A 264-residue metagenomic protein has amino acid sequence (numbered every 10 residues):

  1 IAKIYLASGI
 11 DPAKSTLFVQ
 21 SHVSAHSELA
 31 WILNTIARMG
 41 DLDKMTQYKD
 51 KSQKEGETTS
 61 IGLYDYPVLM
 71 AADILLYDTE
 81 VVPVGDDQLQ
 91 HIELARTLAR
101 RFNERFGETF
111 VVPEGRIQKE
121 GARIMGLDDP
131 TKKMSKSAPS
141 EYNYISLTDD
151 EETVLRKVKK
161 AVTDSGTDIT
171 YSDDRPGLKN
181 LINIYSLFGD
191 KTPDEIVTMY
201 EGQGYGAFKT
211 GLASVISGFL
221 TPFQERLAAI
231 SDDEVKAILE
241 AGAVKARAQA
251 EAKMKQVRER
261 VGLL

Functional and structural regions predicted by a protein language model:
I1-A72, V215, Q224-E225: N-terminal Rossmann-like or analogous alpha/beta NTP/dinucleotide-binding catalytic cores that position adenine
A2, G9, A37-G40, T79 (+2 more regions): A generic secondary-structure signal for well-formed alpha-helical elements
L17-H22, V81-V84, I230-V235: Conserved short loop/turn motifs at secondary-structure junctions
A37-D43, L76-P83, L187-I196: Short helix-capping/linker segments at secondary-structure and domain boundaries
Q53-F102, F106, G126: Internal, conserved structured core segments that host functional sites
Q90, R96-L264: Conserved nucleotide- and phosphate/pyrophosphate-binding catalytic cores in adenylate/nucleotidyl-handling enzymes
